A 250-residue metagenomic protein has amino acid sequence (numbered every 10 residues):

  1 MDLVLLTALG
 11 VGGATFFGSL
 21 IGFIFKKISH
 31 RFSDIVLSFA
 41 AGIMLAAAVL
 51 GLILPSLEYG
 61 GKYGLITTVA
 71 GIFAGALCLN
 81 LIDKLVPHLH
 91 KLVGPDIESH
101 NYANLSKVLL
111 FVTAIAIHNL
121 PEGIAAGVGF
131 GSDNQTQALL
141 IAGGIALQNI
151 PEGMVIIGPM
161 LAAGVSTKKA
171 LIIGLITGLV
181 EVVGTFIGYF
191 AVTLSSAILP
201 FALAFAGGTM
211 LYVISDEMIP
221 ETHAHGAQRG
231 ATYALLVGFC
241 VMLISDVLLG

Functional and structural regions predicted by a protein language model:
M1-G250: Intrinsically disordered, metal-sensing/regulatory segments
